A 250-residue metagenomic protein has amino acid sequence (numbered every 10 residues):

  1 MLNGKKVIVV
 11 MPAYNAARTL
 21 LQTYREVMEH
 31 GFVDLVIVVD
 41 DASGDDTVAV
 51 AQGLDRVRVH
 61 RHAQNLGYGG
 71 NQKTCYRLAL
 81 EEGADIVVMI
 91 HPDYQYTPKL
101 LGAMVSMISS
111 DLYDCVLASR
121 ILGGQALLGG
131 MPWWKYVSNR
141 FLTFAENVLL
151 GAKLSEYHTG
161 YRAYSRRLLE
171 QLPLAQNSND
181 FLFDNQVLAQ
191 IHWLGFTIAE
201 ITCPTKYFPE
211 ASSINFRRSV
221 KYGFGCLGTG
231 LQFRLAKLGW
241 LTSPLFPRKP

Functional and structural regions predicted by a protein language model:
M1-G4, G151, A175-P250: Hydrophobic helical membrane-anchoring modules
I8-P12, I37, R61: Short hydrophobic beta-strand elements that form part of the catalytic alpha/beta core underpinning NDP-sugar/donor
N15-E29: Short, well-formed alpha-helical segments that are part of the catalytic scaffolds of diverse glycosyltransferases
A16-T19, S43, T97: Donor nucleotide-sugar binding loop of glycosyltransferases
V27, D41-A42, L66, C75: Conserved short acidic donor-positioning loop in nucleotide-sugar-dependent glycosyltransferases
D40-V48: A conserved acidic beta->alpha catalytic loop
R58, H62-Q64, Y68-E81, P98-F181 (+2 more regions): Acceptor/aglycone-binding surface of glycosyltransferases and processive sugar-polymer synthases
A84-D93: Short beta-strand-to-loop acidic/aromatic patch adjacent to the donor-nucleotide binding site
